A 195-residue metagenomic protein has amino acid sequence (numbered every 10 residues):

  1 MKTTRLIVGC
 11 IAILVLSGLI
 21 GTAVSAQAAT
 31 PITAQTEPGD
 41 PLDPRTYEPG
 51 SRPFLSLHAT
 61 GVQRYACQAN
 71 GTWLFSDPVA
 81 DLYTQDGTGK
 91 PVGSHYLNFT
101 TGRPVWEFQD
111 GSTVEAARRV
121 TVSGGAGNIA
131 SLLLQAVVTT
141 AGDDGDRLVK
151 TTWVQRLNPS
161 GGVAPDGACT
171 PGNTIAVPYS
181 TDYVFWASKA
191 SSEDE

Functional and structural regions predicted by a protein language model:
K2-A28: Secretory targeting and sorting signals
A28-R64, G71-E195: Primary mode marks residue(s) on the alpha4-beta5-alpha5 output face of response regulator receiver
